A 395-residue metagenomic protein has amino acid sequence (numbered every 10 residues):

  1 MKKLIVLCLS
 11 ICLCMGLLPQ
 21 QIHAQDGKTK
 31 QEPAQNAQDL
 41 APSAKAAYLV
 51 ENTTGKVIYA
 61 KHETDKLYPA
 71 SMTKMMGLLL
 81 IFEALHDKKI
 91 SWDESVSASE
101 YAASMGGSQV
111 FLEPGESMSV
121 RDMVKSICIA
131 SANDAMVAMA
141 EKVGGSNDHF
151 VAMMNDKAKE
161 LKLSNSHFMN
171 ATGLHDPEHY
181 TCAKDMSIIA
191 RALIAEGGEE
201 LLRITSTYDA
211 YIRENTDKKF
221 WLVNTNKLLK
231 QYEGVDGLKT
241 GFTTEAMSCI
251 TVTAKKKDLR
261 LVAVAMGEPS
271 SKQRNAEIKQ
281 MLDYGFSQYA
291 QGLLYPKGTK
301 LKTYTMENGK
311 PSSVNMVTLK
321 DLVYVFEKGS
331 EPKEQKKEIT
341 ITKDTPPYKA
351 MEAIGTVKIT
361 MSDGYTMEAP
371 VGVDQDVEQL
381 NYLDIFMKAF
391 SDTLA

Functional and structural regions predicted by a protein language model:
M1-L4: Positively charged n-region of N-terminal signal peptides that target proteins for export
V6, S10-C12: Small-residue packing motifs within transmembrane alpha-helices
C14, S146, E160, A210-Y211: A short structural micro-motif
C14-H23: C-terminal segment of classical bacterial N-terminal signal peptides
C14-M15, H86, Y289: Hydrophobic alpha-helical membrane context
I22-G197: Active-site-adjacent loops and short helices of periplasmic peptidoglycan-processing enzymes
L163-S164, H175-Y180, K184-A395: Domain-terminus/edge residues, biased toward the C-terminal soluble/receptor-binding domains of extracytoplasmic
